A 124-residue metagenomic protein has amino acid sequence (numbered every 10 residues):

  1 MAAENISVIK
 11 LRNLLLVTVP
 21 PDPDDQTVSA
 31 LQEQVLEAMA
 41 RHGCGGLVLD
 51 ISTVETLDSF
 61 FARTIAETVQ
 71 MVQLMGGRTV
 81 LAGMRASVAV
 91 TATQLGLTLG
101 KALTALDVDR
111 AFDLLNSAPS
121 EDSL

Functional and structural regions predicted by a protein language model:
M1-K10, S120-L124: Non-catalytic signal-transmission and effector/linker regions of two-component phosphorelay proteins
A3-N5, A92, D107: Long, hydrophilic "mature protein body" segments
E4-Q32: STAS-typified acidic loop motif
V35: Anionic-ligand binding region
H42-G45, L49-T98: Amphipathic alpha-helical interaction surfaces in cytosolic regulatory modules
G100-A111: Short acidic-hydrophobic, aromatic-tinged amphipathic segments that line or gate anion-handling sites
D109-L124: A cross-taxonomic marker for long C-terminal extensions/tails that follow the last structured domain
